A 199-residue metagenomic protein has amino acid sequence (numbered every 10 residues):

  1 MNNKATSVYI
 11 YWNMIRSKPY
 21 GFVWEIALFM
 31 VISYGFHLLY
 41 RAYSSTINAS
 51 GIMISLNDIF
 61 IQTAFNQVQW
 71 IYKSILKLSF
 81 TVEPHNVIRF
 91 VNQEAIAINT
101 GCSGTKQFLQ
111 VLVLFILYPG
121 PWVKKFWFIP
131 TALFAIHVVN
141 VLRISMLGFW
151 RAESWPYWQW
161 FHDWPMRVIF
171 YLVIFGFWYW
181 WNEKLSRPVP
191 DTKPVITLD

Functional and structural regions predicted by a protein language model:
N2-D199: Hydrophobic N-terminal alpha-helices or hydrophobic patches in metabolic proteins across all domains of life
